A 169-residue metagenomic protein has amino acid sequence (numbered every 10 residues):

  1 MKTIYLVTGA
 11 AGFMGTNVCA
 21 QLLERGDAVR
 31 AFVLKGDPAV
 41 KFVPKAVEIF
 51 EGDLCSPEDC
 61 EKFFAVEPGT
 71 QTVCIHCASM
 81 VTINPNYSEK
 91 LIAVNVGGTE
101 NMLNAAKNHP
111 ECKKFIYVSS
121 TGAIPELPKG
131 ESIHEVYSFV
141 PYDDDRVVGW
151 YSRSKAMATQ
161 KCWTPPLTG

Functional and structural regions predicted by a protein language model:
I4-R25: N-terminal Rossmann NAD(P)H-binding glycine-rich loop of SDR-like oxidoreductase domains
T8, F32, C74-A78, F115-T121: SDR active-site strand-loop-helix element
G15-T16, V96, A156: Residues forming the Rossmann-fold NAD(P)(H) cofactor-binding site
N17, Q21, A105, K161: Rossmann-fold NAD(P)-dependent oxidoreductase module
D27-G36: Conserved glycine-rich Rossmann-like NAD(P)H-binding loop of the short-chain dehydrogenase/reductase
P38, V47, E51-G97, N101: NAD(P)H-binding glycine-rich loop region in Rossmannoid oxidoreductase-like domains and their noncatalytic homologs
E100-W150: Conserved Rossmann-fold NAD(P)-dependent oxidoreductase catalytic core, especially the SDR/UDP-sugar
R146-G169: Active-site Tyr-X1-5-Lys
